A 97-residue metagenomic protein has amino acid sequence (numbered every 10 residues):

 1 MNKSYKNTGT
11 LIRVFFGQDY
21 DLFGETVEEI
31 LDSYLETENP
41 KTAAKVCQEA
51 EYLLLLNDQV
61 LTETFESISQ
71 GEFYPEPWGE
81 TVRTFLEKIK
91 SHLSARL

Functional and structural regions predicted by a protein language model:
M1-D32, K90: Short terminal alpha-helical segments
N2, G17, S33-P40, E72-G79: Short, charged/polar micro-motifs that form catalytic or ligand-binding hotspots
K3, L22, K41, K45 (+2 more regions): Alpha-helix boundary/N-cap detector
F15-Q18, T37, L53-L56, G71 (+1 more regions): Surface-exposed polar/charged interaction patches
Y20-Q59: Amphipathic alpha-helical interaction modules
V27, T62-I68: A short alpha-helix capping/helix-loop junction motif
E66-L97: Amphipathic alpha-helical binding modules
